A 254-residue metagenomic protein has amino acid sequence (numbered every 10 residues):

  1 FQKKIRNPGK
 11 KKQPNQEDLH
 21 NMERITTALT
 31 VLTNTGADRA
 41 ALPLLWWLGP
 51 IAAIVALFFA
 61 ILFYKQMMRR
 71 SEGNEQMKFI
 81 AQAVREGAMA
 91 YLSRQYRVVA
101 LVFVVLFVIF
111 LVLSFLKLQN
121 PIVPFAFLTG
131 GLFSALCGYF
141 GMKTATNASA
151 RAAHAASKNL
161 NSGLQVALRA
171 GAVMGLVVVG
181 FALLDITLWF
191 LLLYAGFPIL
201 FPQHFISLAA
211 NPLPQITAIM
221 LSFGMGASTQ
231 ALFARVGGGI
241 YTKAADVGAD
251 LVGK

Functional and structural regions predicted by a protein language model:
K3-N7, K11-K12: Polybasic, lysine-rich low-complexity intrinsically disordered segments
R24-K254: Hydrophobic, small-residue-rich transmembrane alpha-helices and their short perimembrane loops in multi-pass membrane
